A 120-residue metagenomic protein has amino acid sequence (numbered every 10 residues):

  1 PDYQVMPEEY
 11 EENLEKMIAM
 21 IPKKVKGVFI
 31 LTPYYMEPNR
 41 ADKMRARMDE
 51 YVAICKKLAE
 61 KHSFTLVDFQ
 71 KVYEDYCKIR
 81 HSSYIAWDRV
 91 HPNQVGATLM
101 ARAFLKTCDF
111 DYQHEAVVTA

Functional and structural regions predicted by a protein language model:
P1-A120: Alpha-helical cap/lid subdomain in secreted, periplasmic, or secretory-pathway luminal O-acyl-processing enzymes
